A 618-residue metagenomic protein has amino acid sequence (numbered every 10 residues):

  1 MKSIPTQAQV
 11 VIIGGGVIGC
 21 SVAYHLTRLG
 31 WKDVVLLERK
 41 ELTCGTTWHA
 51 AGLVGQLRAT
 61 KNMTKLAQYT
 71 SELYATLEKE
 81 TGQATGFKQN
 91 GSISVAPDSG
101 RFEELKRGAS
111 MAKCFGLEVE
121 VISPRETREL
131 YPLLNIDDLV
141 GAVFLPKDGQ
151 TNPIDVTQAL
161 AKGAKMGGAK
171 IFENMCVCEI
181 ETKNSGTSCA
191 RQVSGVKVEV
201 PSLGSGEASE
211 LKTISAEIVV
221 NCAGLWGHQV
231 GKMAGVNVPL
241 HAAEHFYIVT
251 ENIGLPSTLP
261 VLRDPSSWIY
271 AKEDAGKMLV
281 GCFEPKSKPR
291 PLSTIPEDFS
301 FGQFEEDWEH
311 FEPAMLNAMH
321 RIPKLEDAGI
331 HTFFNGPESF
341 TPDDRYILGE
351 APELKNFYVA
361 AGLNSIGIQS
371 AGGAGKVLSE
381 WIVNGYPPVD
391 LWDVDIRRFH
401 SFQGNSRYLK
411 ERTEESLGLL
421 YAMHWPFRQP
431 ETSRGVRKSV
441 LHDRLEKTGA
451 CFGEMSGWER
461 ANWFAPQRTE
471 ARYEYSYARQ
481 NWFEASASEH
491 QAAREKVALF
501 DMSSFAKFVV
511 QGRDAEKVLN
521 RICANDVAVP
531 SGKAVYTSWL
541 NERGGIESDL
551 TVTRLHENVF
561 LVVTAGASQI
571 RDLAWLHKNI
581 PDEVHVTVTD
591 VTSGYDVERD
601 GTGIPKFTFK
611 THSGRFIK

Functional and structural regions predicted by a protein language model:
I4-I18, V35: Beta1/beta-strand and adjacent pyrophosphate-binding region of the FAD-binding site in flavoprotein oxidoreductases
S21, I180-K183, Q192-L203, E210-D307 (+3 more regions): Flavin-dependent oxidoreductases
T27-T47: Glycine-rich FAD pyrophosphate-binding loop
G52-L130, S266-A271, A275-K277, D298 (+4 more regions): Dinucleotide-binding Rossmann-like beta1-alpha1 core, especially the glycine-rich loop that anchors the ADP
T76, K88, P97-N174, C178-N184 (+3 more regions): Flavin (FAD/FMN) cofactor-binding and adjacent substrate-gating region of FAD-dependent oxidoreductase domains
S266, E297, G302-R437: C-terminal catalytic lobe of FAD-dependent flavoproteins
V389, I396-K618: Glycine/proline-enriched, intrinsically flexible loops and inter-domain linkers
